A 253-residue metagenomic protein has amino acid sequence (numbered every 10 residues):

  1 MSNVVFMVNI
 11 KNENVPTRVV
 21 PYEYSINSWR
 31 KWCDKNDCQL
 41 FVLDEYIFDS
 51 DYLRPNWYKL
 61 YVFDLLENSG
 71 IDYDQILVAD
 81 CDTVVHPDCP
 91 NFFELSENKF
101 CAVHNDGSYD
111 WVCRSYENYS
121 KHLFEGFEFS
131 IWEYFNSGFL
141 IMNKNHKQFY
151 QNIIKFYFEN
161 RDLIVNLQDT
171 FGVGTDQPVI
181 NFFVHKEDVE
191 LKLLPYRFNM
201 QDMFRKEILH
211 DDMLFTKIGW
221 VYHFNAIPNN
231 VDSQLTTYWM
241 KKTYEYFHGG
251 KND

Functional and structural regions predicted by a protein language model:
M1-D72, A226-P228, Y238-D253: N-terminal anchoring/stem segment of glycosyltransferases
M1-S2, D72-D74, N98, K217-G219: A general structural motif
R30, F93, N181-H185: Non-transmembrane alpha-helical segments in soluble domains of secreted/periplasmic/extracellular proteins
Y46-D51, S108-D110, N199-F204, N229-N230: A short acidic, often aromatic-flanked loop/helix-cap motif at beta-alpha or helix-coil junctions that lines enzyme
P55-Y116, I141-M142, H146, Y150: GT-A fold catalytic core of metal-dependent nucleotide-sugar glycosyltransferases, centered on the diacidic
N56-K59, S115-S120, I208-F215: Short, surface-exposed amphipathic charged segments that create phosphate/polyanion-binding patches used for binding
E117-I131: Short, flexible, basic/aromatic active-site loop/helix in glycosyltransferases
W132-Q234: Catalytic core and acceptor-binding pocket of nucleotide-sugar-dependent glycosyltransferases
